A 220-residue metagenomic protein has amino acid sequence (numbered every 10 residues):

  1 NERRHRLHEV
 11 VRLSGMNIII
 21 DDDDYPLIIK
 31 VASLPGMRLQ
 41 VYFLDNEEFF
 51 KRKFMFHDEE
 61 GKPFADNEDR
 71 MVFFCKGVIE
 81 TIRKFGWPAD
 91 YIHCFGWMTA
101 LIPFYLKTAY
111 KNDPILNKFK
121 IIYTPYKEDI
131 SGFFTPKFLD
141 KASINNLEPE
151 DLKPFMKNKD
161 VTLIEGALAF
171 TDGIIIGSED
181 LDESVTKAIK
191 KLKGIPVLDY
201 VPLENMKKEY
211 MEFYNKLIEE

Functional and structural regions predicted by a protein language model:
N1-E220: Catalytic cores of nucleotide-sugar-dependent glycosyltransferases that transfer UDP/GDP/TDP-activated
